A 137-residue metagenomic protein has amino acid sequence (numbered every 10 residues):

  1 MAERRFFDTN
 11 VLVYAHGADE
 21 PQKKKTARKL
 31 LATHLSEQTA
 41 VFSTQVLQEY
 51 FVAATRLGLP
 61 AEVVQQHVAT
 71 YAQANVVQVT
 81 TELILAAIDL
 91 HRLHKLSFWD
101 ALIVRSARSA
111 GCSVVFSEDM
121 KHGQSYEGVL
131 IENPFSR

Functional and structural regions predicted by a protein language model:
M1-F42, R56-E62: Short, well-structured N-terminal submotif of metal-dependent ribonuclease cores
A2, V104-R137: Acidic, PIN/NYN-like endoribonuclease modules and their adjacent C-terminal/linker elements
F7-D8, S43, L96-S97, D119 (+1 more regions): Histidine- and aromatic-rich ligand-binding microenvironments
G17-E20, A54, G58, Q78 (+1 more regions): Residues at alpha-helix boundaries and short interhelical turns
T33-H34, Y71, L90: Hydrophobic helix-cap positions at the C-terminus of alpha-helices in RecA-like/P-loop ATPase nucleotide-binding cores
F51-N75: Active-site-proximal, substrate-binding regions of enzyme catalytic domains and RNA-binding/basic surfaces
V76-E118: Active-site neighborhoods of divalent-metal-dependent phosphate/nucleic-acid chemistry enzymes
